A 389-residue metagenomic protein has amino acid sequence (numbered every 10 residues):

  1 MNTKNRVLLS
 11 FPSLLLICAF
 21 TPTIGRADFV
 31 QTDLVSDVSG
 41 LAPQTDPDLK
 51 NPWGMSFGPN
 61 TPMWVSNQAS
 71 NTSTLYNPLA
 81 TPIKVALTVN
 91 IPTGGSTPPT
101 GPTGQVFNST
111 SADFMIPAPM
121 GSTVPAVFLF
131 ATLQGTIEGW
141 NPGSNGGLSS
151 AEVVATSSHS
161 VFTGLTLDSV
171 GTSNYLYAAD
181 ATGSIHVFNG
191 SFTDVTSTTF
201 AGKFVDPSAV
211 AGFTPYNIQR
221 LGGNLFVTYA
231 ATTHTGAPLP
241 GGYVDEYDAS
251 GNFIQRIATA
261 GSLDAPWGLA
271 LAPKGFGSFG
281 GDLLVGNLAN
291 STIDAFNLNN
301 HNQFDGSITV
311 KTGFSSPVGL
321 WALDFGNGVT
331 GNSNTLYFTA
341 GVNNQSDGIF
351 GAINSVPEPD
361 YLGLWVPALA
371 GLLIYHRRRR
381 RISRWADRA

Functional and structural regions predicted by a protein language model:
N2-P12, D360: Bacterial N-terminal signal peptides that target proteins for export
S10, I24, L49, W365-A368: Hydrophobic alpha-helical segments
S10-A19, G371: Bacterial N-terminal signal peptides
I17-I24, Y375-H376: C-terminal segment of classical bacterial N-terminal signal peptides
T23-R26, S383: Signal peptide processing junction and immediate N-terminal pro/mature segment of secreted/exported proteins
G25-S355: Sequence/structural signature of beta-propeller domains
E358-H376: A short, hydrophobic C-terminal helix/tail in secreted or cell-surface proteins
L373-A389: C-terminal membrane-anchoring or membrane-association module
